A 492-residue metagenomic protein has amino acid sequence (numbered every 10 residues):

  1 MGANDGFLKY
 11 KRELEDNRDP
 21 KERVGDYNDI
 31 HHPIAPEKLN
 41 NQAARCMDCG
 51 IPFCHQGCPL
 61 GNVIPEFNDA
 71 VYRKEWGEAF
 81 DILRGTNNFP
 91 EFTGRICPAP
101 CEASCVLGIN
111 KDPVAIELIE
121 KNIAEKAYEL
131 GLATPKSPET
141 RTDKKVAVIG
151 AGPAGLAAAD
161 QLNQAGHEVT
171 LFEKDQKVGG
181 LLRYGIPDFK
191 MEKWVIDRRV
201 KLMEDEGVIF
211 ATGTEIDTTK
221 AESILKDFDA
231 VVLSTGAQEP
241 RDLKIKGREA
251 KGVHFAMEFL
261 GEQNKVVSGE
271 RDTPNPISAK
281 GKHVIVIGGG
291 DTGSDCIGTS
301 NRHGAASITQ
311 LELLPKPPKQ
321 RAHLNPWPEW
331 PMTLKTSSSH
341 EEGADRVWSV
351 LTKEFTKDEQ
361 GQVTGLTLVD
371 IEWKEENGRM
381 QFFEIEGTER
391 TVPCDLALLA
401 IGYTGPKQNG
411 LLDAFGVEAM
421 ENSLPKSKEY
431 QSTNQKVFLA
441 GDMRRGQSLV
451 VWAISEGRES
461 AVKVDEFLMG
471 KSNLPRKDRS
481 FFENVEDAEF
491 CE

Functional and structural regions predicted by a protein language model:
R23-Q42, V63-R95, A99, N110-T140 (+1 more regions): Ferredoxin-type iron-sulfur electron-transfer modules in oxidoreductases and energy-metabolism complexes
E78, T140, K145-A147, D197-I245 (+4 more regions): Feature captures the FAD/FMN-dependent oxidoreductase FAD-binding
F80-N87, P100, I119, L181-D229 (+1 more regions): N-terminal Rossmann-like dinucleotide/flavin-binding domain of flavoprotein oxidoreductases that bind FAD/FMN
I119, I123-T140, R198-G213, T218 (+2 more regions): Glycine-rich dinucleotide-binding loop and its adjacent helix/turn
K145-T170, T292-R302: N-terminal Rossmann-like FAD-binding beta1-loop-alpha1 element of flavoenzymes
H167-R183, I308-P318: Glycine-rich FAD pyrophosphate-binding loop
E249-G281, K374-Q447: FAD-site-proximal beta/loop scaffold in flavoenzymes
G293-G298, H303, M443-L468: A conserved FAD-binding loop/helix module that cradles the flavin
